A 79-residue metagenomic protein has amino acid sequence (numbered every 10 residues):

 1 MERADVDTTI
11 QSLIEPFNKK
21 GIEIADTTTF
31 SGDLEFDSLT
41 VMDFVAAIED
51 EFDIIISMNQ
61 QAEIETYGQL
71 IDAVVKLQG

Functional and structural regions predicted by a protein language model:
M1-I22, V75-G79: Thiotemplate assembly-line natural product biosynthesis machinery
E15-E35, I54-E65: Phosphopantetheine carrier-protein modules
G32-D50: Phosphopantetheine-attachment site and its flanking helix in carrier
E65-V75: Short, cationic-aromatic polyanion-contact patches
